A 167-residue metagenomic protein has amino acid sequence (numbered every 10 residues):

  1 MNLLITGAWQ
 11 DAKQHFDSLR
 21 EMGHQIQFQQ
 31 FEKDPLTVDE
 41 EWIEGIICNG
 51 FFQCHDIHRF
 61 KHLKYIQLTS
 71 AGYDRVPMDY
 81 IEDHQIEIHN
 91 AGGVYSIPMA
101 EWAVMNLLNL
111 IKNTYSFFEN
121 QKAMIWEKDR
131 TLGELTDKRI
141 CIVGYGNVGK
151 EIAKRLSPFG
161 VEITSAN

Functional and structural regions predicted by a protein language model:
M1-I43: N-terminal glycine-/charge-rich "phosphate-binding" loop or analogous flexible N-terminal tail
A8-A12, F31-D34, G50-Q53, Y73 (+1 more regions): Short, polar loop motifs at secondary-structure junctions
S18, T37-V38, I57, D79-Y80 (+1 more regions): Short secondary-structure boundary/capping segments
M22, H84, F159: Conserved dinucleotide-binding and phosphotransfer motif residues
Q25-Q27, K64, E87, E162: Conserved beta-strand segments of alpha/beta enzyme cores
E44-F118: Phosphate/diphosphate ligand-binding glycine-rich loop within oxidoreductases
A123-G133: A short, basic/flexible loop-to-alpha-helix module at the beginning of a structural domain
T131-N167: Rossmann-like dinucleotide/phosphate-binding beta-alpha-beta segment
